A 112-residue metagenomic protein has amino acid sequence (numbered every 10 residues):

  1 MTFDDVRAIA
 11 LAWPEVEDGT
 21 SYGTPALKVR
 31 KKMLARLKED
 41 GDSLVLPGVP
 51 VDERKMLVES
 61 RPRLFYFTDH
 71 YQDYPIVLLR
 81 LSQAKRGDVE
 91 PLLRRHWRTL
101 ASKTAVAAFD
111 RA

Functional and structural regions predicted by a protein language model:
M1-A112: Charge-dense, helix-prone N-terminal extensions
